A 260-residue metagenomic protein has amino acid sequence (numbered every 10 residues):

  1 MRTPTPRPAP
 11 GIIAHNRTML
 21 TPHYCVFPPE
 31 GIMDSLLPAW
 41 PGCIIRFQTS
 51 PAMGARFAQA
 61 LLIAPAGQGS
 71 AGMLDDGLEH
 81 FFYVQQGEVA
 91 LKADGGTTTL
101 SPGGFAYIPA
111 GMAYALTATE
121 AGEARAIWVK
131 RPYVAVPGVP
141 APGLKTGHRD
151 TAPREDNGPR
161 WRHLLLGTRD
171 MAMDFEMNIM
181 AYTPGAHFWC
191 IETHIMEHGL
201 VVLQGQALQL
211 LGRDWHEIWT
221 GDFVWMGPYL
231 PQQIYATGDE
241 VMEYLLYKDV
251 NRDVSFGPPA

Functional and structural regions predicted by a protein language model:
M1-R56, A121-F175, P259-A260: A short, N-terminal "cap"/entry segment at the start of jelly-roll beta-barrel domains of the cupin/DSBH fold
P4-A9, N16-T18, E197-A260: C-terminal functional regions that serve as terminal interaction/effector modules
P41-Q48, A60-D76, L165, N178-H194 (+1 more regions): Conserved short histidine dyad/triad with adjacent acidic residue
A66, G77-A90, D94, I195-L208 (+1 more regions): Glycine- and acidic-residue-biased ligand/ion/polar-headgroup-sensing regions
F81, G95-A110, R213-P228: Short acidic-glycine-tyrosine-enriched beta hairpin
T97, A110-A135, P228-V254: Ligand-binding loop in jelly-roll beta-barrel domains
K145-H216: Surface-exposed interaction/gating patches
